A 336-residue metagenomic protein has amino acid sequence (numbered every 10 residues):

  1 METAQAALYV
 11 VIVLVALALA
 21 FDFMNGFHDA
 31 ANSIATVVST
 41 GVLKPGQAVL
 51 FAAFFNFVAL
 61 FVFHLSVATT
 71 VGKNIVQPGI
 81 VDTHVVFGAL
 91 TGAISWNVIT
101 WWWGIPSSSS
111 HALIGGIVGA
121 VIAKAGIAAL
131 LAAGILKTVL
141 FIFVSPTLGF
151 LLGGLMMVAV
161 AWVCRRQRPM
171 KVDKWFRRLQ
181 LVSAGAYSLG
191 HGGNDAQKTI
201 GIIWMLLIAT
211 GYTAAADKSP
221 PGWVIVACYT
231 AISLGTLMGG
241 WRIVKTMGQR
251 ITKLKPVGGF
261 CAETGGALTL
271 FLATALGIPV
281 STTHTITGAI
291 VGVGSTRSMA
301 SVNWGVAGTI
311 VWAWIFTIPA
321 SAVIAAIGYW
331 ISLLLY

Functional and structural regions predicted by a protein language model:
M1-Y336: Multi-pass alpha-helical transmembrane bundle typical of ion/small-solute transporters and intramembrane aspartyl
